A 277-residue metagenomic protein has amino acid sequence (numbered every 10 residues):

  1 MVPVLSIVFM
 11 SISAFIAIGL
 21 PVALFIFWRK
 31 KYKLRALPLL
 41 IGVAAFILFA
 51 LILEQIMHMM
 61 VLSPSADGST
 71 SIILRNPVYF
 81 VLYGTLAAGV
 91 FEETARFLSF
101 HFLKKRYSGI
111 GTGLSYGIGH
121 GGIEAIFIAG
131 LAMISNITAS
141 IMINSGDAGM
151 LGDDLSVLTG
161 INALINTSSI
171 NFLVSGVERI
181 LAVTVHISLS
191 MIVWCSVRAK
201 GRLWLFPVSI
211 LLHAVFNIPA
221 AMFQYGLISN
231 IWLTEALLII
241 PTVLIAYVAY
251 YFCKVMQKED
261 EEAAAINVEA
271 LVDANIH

Functional and structural regions predicted by a protein language model:
M1-H277: Hydrophobic alpha-helical segments at protein termini of multi-pass membrane proteins
